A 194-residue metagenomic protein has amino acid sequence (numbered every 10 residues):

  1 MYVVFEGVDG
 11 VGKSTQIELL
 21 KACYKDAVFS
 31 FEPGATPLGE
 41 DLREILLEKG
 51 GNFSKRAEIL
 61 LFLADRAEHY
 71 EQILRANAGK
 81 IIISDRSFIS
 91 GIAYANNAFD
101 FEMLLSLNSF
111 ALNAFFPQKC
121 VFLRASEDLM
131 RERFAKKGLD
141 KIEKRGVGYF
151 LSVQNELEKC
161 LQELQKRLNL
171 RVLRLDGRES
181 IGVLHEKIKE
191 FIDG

Functional and structural regions predicted by a protein language model:
M1-Y2: Pre-Walker A (Motif I) flank of P-loop NTPase domains
F5: Hydrophobic anchor at the beta1->P-loop junction of P-loop NTPases
G10: Walker A (P-loop) phosphate-binding loop of P-loop NTPases
K13: Conserved lysine of the Walker
Q16: Hydrophobic positions on the alpha1 helix immediately C-terminal to the Walker A/P-loop
K21, D128-G194: NTP-dependent small-molecule kinase module
V28-S106, A111-L112: ATP-dependent small-molecule kinase phosphotransfer cores that center on conserved nucleotide phosphate-binding segments
G91-N155: A glycine- and Lys/Arg-enriched "phosphate-lid" helix/loop adjacent to the NTP-binding pocket of small-molecule kinases
